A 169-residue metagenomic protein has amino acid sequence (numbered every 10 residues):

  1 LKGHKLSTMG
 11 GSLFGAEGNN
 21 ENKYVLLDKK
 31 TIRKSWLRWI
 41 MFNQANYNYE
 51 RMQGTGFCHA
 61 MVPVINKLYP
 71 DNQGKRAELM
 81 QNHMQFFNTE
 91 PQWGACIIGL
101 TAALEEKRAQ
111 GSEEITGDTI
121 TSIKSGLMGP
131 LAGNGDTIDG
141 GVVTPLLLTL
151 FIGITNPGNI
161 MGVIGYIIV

Functional and structural regions predicted by a protein language model:
L1-T116: Soluble N-terminal domains of membrane-associated systems
D118-T155: Transmembrane alpha-helical segments and their cytosolic interface motifs in multi-pass membrane proteins
I152-I164: Helix-coil boundary and interhelical linker segments in multi-pass alpha-helical membrane proteins
G165-V169: Hydrophobic alpha-helical segments embedded in or immediately adjacent to the lipid bilayer of multipass inner-membrane
